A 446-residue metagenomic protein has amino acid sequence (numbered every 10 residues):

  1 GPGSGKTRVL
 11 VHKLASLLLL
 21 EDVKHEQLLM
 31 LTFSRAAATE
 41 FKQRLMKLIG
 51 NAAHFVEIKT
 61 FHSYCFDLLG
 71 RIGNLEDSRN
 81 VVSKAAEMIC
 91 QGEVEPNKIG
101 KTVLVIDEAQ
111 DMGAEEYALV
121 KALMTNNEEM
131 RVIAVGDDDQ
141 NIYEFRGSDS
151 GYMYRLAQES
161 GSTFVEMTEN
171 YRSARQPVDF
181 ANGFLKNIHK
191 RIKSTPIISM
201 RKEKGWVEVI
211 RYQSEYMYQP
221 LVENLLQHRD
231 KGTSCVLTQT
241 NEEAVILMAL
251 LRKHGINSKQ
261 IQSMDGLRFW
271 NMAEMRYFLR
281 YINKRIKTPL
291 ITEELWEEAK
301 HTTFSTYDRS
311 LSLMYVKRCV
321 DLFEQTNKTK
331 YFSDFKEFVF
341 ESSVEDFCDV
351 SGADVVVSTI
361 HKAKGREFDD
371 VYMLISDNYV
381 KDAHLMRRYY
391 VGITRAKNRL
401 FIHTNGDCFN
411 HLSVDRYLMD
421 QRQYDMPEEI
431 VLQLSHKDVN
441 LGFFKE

Functional and structural regions predicted by a protein language model:
G1-N74, N182, T394: P-loop NTPase Walker
P2-T7, H12, R35, V103 (+10 more regions): Conserved helicase motor core of SF1/SF2 NTP-dependent helicases
M30, I58, R131-D137, F401-I402: Structural recognition of the conserved hydrophobic beta-strand(s) that form the central parallel beta-sheet of P-loop
R35, R175, L237-L400, G406: Core RecA-like ATPase module of SF1/SF2 helicases and allied nucleic-acid translocases
A52-I58, K193, I256-S263: Conserved RecA-like helicase motor-core motifs
E57-V103, M112-N127, K336-I360: Conserved helicase/translocase P-loop NTPase motor core
Q213-K231: Conserved interdomain hinge at the start of the Helicase C-terminal
R388-V391, N398-E446: Helicase C-terminal subdomain and adjacent C-terminal extension
